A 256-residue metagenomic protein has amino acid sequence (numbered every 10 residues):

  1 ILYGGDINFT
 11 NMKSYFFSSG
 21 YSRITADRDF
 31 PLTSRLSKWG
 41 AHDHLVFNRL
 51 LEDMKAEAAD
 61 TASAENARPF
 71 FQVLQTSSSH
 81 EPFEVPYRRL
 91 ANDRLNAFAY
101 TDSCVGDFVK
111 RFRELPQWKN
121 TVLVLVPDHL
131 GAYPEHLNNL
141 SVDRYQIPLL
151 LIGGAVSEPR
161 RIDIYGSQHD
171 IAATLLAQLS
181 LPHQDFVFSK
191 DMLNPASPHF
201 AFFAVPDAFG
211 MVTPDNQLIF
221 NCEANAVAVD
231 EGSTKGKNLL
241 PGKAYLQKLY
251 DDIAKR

Functional and structural regions predicted by a protein language model:
I1-R256: Solvent-exposed soluble domains appended to multi-pass membrane proteins
